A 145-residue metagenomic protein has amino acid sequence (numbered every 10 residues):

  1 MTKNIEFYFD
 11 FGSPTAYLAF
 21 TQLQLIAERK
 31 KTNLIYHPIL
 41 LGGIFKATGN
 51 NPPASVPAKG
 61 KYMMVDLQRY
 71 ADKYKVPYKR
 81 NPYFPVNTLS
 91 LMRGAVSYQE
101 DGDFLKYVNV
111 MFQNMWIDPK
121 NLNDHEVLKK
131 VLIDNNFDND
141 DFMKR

Functional and structural regions predicted by a protein language model:
M1-E6, G12-N33, V96, E100 (+2 more regions): C-terminal cap of thioredoxin/glutaredoxin-like
Y17-M115: Structural alpha/beta surface segment adjacent to cysteine/selenocysteine redox centers across thiol/disulfide enzymes
